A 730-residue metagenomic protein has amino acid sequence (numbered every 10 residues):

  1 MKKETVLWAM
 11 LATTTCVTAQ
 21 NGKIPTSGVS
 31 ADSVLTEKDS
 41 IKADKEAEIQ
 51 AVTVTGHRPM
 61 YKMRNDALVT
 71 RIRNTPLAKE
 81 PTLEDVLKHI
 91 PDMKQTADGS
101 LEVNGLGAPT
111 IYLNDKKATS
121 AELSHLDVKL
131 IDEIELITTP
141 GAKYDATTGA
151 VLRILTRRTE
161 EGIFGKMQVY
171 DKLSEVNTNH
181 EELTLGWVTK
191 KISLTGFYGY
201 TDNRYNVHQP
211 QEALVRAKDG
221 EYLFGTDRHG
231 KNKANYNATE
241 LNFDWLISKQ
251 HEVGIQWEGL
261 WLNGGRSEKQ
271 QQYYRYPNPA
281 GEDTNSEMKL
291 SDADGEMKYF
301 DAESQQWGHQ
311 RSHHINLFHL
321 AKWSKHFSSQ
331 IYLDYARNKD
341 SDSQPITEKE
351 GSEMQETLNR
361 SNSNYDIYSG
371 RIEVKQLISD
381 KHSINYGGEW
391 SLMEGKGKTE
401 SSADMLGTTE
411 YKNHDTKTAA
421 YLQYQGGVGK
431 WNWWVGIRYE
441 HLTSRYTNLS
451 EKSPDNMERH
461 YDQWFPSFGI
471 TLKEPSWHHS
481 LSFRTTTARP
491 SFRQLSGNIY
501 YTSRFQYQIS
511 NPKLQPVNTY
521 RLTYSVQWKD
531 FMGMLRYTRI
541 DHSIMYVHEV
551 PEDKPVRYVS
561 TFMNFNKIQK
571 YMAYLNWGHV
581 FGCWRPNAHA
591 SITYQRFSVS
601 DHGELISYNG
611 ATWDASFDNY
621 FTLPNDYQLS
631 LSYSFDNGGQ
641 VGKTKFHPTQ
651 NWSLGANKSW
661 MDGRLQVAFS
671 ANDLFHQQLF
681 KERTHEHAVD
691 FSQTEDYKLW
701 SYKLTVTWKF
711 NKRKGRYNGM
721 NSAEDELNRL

Functional and structural regions predicted by a protein language model:
N21-P76, T96-D98, I137-T139: Short, acidic, small-residue-rich periplasmic hinge/interaction motif at the N-terminus of Gram-negative outer-membrane
L35, D39, A51, L83-V86 (+5 more regions): N-terminal periplasmic accessory domains that precede and gate Gram-negative outer-membrane beta-barrel machines
M63, K94-T139: Periplasmic plug
I131, Y144-L152, E160-P210, A234-N237: Outer-membrane beta-barrel translocator/receptor signature
L155-M167, H208, Y236-T239, S267-Q271 (+7 more regions): Surface-exposed extracellular loop regions of Gram-negative outer-membrane beta-barrel proteins
A238-N263, E303-L449, K473-H478, F531-M534 (+1 more regions): Face-selective signature of the C-terminal outer-membrane beta-barrel domain
I367-R371, K417-A419, I509-N511, Q515 (+3 more regions): Outer membrane beta-barrel strand-and-loop segments of large Gram-negative receptors, especially TonB-dependent
K412-D415, N456-Y461, T487-D541, V559-Y571 (+1 more regions): Outer-membrane beta-barrel signature, preferentially recognizing the C-terminal barrel domain of Gram-negative
